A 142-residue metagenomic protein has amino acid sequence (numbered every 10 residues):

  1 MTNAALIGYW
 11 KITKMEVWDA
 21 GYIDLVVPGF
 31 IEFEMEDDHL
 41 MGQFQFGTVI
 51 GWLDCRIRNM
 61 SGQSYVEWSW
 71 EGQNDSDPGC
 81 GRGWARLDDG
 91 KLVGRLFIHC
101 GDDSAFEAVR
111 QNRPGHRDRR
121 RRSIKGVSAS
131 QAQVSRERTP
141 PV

Functional and structural regions predicted by a protein language model:
T2-V27, L96, G126-R138: Tryptophan-anchored aromatic micro-motifs
A4, Y9, A20-S61: N-terminal glycine/threonine-rich, aromatic-flanked beta-hairpin/loop signature
A20, T48-D54, Q73-G79, C100-F106: Short, surface-exposed beta-strand/loop "edge" segments at domain boundaries and coil↔beta transitions
M41-F46, V66-N74, G94-F97: Short beta-strand segments that buttress and anchor functional surface loops
C55-D89: Mid-chain, well-packed structural core segment of small domains
D77-H116: Short, compact, well-ordered microdomains
G115-S128: Extracytoplasmic/periplasmic copper-protein system
P140-V142: Eukaryotic intrinsically disordered, low-complexity regulatory regions
